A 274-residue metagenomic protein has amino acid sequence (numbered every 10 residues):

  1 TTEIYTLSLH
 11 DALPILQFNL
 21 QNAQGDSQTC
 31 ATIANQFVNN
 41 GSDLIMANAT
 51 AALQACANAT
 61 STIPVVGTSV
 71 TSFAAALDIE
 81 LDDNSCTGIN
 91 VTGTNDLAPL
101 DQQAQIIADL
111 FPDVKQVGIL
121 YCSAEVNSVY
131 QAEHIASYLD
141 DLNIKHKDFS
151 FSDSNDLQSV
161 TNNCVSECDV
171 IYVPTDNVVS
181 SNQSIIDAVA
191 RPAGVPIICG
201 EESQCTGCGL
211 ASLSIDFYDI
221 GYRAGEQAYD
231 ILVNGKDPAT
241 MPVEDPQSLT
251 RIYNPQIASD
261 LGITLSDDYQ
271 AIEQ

Functional and structural regions predicted by a protein language model:
T1-D11: Single conserved hydrophobic/aromatic residue that forms the stacking wall/gate of nucleotide- or nucleobase-binding
A12-Q274: Short hydrophobic alpha-helices and adjacent helix-cap/hinge residues
